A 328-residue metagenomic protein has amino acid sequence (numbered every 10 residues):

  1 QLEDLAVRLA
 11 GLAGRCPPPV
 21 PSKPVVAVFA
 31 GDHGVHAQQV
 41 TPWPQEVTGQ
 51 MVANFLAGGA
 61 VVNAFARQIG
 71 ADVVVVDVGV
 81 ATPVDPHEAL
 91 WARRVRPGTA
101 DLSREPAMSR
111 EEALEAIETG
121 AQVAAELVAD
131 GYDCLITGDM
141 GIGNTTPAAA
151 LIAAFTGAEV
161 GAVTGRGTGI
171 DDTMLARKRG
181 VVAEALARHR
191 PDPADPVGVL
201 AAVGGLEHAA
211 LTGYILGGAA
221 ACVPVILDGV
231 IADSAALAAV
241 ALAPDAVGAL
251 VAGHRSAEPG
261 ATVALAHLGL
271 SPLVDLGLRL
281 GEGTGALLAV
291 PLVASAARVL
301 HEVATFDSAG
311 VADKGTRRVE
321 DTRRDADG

Functional and structural regions predicted by a protein language model:
Q1-G328: N-terminal loops that bind phosphate or other acidic moieties and the adjacent beta-alpha structural core
